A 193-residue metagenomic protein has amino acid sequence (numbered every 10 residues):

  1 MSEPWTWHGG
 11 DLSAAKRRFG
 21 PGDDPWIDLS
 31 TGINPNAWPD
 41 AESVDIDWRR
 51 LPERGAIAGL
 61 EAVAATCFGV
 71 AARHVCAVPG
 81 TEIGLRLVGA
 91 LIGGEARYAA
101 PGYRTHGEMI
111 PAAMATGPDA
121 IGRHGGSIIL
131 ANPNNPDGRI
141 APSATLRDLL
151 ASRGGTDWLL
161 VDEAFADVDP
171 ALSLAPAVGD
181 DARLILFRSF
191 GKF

Functional and structural regions predicted by a protein language model:
M1-A56, V63-T66: N-terminal "arm"/small-domain region of PLP-dependent enzymes with the aminotransferase-like
H8, H74, I83, L87-A144: PLP-dependent aminotransferase-like
P25-L29, C76, R97, L160 (+1 more regions): Hydrophobic/aromatic beta-strand patches that form the interior of the parallel beta-sheet core in alpha/beta enzyme
G32-W38, T81, N132-P136, A166 (+1 more regions): Short glycine-rich anion-binding loops that position phosphate/pyrophosphate groups of nucleotides and phosphorylated
V63, G122-H124, R139-L159, E163-F193: Active-site pre-lysine segment of PLP-dependent enzymes
